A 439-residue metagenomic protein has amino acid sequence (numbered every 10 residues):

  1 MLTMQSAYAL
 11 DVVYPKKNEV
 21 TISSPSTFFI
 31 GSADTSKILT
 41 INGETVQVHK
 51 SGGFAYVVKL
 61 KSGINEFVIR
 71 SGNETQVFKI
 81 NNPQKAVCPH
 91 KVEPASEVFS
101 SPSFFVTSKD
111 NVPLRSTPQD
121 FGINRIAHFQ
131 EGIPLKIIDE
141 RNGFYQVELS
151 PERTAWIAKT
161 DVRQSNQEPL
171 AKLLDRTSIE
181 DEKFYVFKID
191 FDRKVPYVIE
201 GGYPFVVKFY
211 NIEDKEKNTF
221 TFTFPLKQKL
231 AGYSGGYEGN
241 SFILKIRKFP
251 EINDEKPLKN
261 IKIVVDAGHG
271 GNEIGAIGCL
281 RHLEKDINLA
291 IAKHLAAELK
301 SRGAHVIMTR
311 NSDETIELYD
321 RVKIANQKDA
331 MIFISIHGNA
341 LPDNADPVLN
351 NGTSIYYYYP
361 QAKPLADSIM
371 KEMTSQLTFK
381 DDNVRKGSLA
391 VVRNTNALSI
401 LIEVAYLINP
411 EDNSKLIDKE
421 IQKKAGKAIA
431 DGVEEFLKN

Functional and structural regions predicted by a protein language model:
M1-S6: Classical Sec-dependent N-terminal signal peptides that target proteins to the secretory pathway
A7-K16, I22-S24, D34-I38, T45-I263 (+2 more regions): Short linear recognition/processing motifs and adjacent strand/loop elements at protein termini and domain edges
E66, V77, L289-A296, Y319-V322 (+5 more regions): Extracytoplasmic/secreted envelope proteins and their assembly/folding machinery, especially bacterial periplasmic
Q119, I123, F129, H282-A290 (+3 more regions): Soluble non-cytosolic domains of exported or imported proteins
I138, K227, H294-H305, I324 (+4 more regions): Structured segments of extracytoplasmic/periplasmic soluble domains in secreted or envelope-associated proteins
K245-I324, K328-I332, P342-A345, L349-N351: Active-site histidine-acidic residue metal-binding/catalytic motifs, centered on HxH/HExxH-like signatures
I332-S335, A340-D343, S354-Y357, N383-N439: Active-site-adjacent mobile loop/cap segments within catalytic or ligand-binding domains
P360-R385, T395: Active-site-adjacent substrate-binding region of metalloamidase/peptidase-like peptide-processing proteins
